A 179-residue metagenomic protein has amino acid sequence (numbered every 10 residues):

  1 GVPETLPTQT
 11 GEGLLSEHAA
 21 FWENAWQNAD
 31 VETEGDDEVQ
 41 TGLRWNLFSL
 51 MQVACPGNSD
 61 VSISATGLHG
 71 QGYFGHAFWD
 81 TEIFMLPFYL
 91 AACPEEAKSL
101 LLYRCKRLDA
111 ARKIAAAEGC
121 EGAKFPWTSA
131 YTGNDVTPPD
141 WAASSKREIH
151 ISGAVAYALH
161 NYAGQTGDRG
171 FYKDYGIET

Functional and structural regions predicted by a protein language model:
G1-Y73: Acidic/polar, glycine-enriched structural segments that form the non-catalytic walls/loops of the carbohydrate-binding
Q27-E32, F48-V53, I83-P94, A154-R169: Well-ordered alpha-helical scaffold segments within catalytic/enzyme domains
G35, V39, D168-K173: Residue-level recognition of alpha-helical structural elements
T41, G75-E82, A92, R147-A154 (+1 more regions): Aromatic- and histidine-enriched alpha-helix N-cap/loop-to-helix transition segments that scaffold the rims
A54-H69, E95-A158, A163, G170-D174: Helix-terminus loop motifs that line ligand-binding clefts
G67-H76, T81-E82, L86-P87: Segments forming glycine/polar-rich beta-alpha architectures that bind adenosine-containing cofactors
